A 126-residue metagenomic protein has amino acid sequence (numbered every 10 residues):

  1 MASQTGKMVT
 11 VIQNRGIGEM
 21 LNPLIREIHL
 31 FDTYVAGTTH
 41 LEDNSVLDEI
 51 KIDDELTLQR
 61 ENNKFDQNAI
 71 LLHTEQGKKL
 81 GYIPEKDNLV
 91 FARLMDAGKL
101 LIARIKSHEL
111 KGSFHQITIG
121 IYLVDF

Functional and structural regions predicted by a protein language model:
M1-F126: Conserved active-site motif detector
